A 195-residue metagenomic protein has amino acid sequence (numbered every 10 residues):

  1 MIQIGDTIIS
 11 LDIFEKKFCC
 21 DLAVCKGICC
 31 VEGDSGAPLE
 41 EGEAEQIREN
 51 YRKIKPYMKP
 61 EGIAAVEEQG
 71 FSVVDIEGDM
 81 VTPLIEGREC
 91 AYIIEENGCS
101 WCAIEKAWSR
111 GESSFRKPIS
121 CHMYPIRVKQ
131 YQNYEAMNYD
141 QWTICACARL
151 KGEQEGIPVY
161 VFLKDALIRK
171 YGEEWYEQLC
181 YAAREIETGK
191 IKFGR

Functional and structural regions predicted by a protein language model:
M1-R195: Short loop/turn segments that flank or connect secondary-structure elements
